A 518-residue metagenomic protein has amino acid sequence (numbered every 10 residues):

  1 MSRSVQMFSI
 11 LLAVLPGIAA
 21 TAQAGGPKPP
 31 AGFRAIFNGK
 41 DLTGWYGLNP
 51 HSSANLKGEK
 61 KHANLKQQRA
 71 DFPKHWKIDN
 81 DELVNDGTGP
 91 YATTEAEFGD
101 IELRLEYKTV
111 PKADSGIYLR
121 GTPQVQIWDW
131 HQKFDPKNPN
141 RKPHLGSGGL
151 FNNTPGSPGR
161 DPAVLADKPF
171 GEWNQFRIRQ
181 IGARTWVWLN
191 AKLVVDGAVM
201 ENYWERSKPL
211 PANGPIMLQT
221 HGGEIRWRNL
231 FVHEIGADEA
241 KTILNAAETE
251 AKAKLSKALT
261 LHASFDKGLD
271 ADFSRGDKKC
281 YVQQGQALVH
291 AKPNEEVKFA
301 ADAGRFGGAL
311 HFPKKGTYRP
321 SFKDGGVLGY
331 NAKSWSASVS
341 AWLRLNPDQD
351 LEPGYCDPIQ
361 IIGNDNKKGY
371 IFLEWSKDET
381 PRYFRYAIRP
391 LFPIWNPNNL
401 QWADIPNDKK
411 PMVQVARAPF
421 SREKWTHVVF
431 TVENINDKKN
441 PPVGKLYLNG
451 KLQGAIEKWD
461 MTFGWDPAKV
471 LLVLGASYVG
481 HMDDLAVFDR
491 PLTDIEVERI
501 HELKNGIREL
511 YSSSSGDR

Functional and structural regions predicted by a protein language model:
M1-M7: Positively charged n-region of N-terminal signal peptides that target proteins for export
F8-A19: Bacterial N-terminal signal peptides
A22-A251, K257-L261, A271-S274, Q286-L288 (+7 more regions): Carbohydrate-interacting regions of secretory-pathway proteins
K279-A287: Low-complexity, Gly/Ser/Thr/Pro- and Asn/Asp-enriched, turn/coil-prone segments that serve as flexible N-terminal
P441-G444, D483: Repetitive beta-architecture junctions, highlighting loop-to-beta-strand starts across blade-like repeats
